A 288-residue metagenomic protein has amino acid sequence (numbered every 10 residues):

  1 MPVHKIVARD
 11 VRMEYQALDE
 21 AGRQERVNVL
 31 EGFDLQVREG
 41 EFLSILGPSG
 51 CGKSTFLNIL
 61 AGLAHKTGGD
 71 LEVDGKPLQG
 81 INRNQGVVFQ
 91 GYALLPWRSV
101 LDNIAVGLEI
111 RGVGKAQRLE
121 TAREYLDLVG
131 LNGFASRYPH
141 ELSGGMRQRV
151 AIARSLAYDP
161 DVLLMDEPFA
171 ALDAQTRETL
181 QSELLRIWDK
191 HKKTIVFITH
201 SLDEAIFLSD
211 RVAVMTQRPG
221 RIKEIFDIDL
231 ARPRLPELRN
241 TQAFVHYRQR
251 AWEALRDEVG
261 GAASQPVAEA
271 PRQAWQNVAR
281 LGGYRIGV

Functional and structural regions predicted by a protein language model:
L46-P48: The feature captures the beta-strand-to-loop junction immediately N-terminal to the Walker
A61: Helix-to-loop junction immediately C-terminal to a conserved catalytic motif
G69-I81: Conserved ABC transporter NBD signature motif
R98-A105: Short coil-to-helix segment of the ABC ATPase nucleotide-binding domain corresponding to the Q-loop/switch region
A105, E109, A116-F134, R186: Conserved ABC ATPase "signature" region
R137-H140, Y158: Conserved signature/switch motifs of ABC ATPase nucleotide-binding domains
L163-D166: Catalytic Walker B motif of ABC-type/P-loop ATPase nucleotide-binding domains
